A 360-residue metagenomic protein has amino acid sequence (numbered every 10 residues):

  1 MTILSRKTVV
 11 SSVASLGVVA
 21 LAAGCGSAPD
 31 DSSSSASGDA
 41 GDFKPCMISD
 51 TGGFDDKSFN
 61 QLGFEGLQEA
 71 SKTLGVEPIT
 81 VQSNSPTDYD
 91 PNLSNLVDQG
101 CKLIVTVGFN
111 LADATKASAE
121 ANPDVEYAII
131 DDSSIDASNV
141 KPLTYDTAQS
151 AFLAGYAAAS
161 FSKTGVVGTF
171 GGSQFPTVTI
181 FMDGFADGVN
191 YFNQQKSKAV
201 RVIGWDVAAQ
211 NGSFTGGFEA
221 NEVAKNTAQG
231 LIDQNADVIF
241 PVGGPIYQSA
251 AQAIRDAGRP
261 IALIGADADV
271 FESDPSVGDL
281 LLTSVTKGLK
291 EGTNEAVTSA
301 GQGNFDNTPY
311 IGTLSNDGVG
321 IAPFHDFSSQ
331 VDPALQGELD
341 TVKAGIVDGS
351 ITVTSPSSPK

Functional and structural regions predicted by a protein language model:
M1-T2, C25: Primarily hydrophobic membrane-targeting regions of prokaryotic envelope proteins
T2-V13: Bacterial N-terminal signal peptides that target proteins for export
R6, G26-K360: A residue-level marker of the well-folded mature domains of exported/periplasmic proteins
V19-G24: C-terminal motif of bacterial Sec signal peptides marking the signal peptidase cleavage site
